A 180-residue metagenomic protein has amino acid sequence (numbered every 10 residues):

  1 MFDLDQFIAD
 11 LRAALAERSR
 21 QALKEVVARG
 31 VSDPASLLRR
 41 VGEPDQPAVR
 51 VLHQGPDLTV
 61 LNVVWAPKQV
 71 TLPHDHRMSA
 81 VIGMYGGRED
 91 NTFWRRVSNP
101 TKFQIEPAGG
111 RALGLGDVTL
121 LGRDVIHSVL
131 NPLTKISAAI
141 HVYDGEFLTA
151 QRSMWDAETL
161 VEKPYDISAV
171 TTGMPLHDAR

Functional and structural regions predicted by a protein language model:
M1-S36: N-terminal leader/capping segments at the start of a protein or of a new domain
L38-Q69: A short glycine-rich, His/Asp/Glu-containing loop-to-beta-strand
Q54-L58, Q69-V81, E106: A short beta-loop-beta micro-motif enriched in histidine and acidic residues
T71-H74, N91-T92, L121, H127-L133: Short beta-strand His + acidic residue motifs that chelate non-heme Fe in jelly-roll/DSBH and cupin folds
M78-V97: Glycine- and acidic-residue-biased ligand/ion/polar-headgroup-sensing regions
V81-G83, T134-T149: A short hydrophobic beta-strand segment most commonly corresponding to one strand of the jelly-roll/cupin
R96-I126: Short acidic-glycine-tyrosine-enriched beta hairpin
G145-R180: Conserved double-stranded beta-helix
